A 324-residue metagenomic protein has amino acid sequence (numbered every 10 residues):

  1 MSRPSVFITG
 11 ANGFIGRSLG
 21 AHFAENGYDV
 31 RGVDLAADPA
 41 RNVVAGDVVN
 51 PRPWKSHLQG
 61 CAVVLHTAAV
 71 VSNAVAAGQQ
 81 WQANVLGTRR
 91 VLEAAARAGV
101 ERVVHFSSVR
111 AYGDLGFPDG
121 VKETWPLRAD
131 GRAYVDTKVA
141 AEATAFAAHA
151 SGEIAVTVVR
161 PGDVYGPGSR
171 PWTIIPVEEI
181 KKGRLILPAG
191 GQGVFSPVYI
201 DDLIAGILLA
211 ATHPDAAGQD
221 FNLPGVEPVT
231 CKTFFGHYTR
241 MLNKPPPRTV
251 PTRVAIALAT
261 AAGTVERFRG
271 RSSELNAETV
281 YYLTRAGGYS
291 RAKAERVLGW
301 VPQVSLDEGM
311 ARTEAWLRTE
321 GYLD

Functional and structural regions predicted by a protein language model:
S5, Y289-R296, V301, S305-D324: Amphipathic terminal alpha-helices
V6-N26: N-terminal Rossmann NAD(P)H-binding glycine-rich loop of SDR-like oxidoreductase domains
G46-L86, A94, Y112-D114: NAD(P)H-binding glycine-rich loop region in Rossmannoid oxidoreductase-like domains and their noncatalytic homologs
R90-A133: Conserved Rossmann-fold NAD(P)-dependent oxidoreductase catalytic core, especially the SDR/UDP-sugar
G131-T157: Active-site Tyr-X1-5-Lys
V139, G152-I154, Y165-I175, D201 (+3 more regions): Glycine/proline-rich active-site loop of Rossmann-fold NAD(P)-dependent oxidoreductases
H149-F195, I200-D202, Y238: NAD(P)-dependent short-chain dehydrogenase/reductase
L209-E274, D307, A311-E314, D324: Mid/C-terminal beta-alpha module of Rossmann-like enzyme folds, strongest in SDR-family dehydrogenases/epimerases
